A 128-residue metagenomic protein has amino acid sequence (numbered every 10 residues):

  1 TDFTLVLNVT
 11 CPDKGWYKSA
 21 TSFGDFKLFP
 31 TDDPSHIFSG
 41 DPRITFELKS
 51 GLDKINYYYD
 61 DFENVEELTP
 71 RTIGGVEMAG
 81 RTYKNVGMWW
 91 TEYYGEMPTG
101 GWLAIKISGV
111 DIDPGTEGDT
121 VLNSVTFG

Functional and structural regions predicted by a protein language model:
T1-Y57, K84-V86: Secretory pathway targeting signatures of secreted, lumenal, and periplasmic proteins
L5-N8, N64, G75, T120: Detector for intrinsically disordered, low-structure N-terminal pre-sequences
V9, F46, G95, I105-I107: Preference for bulky hydrophobic residues occupying beta-strand positions in well-ordered beta-sheet regions
D13-Y17, W102-G128: Surface-exposed amphipathic alpha-helical segments
K18-T21, T72, E96-P98, F127: Generic beta-strand structural signal
K49-L52, N56-F62, G115-F127: Surface-exposed flexible segments
I55-A104: Signature of long, low-cysteine stretches enriched in small and polar/charged residues
